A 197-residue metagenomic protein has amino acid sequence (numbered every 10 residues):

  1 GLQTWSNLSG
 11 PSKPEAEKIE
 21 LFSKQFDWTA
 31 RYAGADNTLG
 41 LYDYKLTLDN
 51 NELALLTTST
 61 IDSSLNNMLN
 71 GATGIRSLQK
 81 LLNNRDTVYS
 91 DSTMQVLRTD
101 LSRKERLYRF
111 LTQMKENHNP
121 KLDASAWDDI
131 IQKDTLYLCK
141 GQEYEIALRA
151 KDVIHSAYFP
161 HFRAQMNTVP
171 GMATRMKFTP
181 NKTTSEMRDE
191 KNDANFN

Functional and structural regions predicted by a protein language model:
G1-N197: Non-transmembrane, membrane-proximal soluble domains of secreted or membrane proteins
